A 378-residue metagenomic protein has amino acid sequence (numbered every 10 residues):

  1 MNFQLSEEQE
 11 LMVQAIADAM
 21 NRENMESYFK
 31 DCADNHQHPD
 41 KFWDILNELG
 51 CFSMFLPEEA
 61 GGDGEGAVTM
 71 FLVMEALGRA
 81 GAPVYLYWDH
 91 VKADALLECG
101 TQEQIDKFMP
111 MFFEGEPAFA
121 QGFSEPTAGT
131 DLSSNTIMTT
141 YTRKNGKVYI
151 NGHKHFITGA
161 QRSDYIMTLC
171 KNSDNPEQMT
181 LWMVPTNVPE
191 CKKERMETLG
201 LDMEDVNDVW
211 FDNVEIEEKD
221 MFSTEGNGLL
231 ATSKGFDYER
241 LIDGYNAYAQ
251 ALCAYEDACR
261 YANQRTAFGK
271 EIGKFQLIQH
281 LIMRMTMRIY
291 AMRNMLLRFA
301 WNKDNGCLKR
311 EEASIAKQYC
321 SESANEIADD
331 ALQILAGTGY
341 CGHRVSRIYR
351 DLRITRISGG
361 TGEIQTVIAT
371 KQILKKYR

Functional and structural regions predicted by a protein language model:
M1-V84, C99-Q104, M111-E116, R143-V148 (+2 more regions): Alpha-helical interface subdomain recognition
V84-E103, G129, S133: N-terminal glycine-rich flavin-associated loop
L86, T127-L132, F156-G159, N172-S173 (+1 more regions): Short Gly/Pro-enriched turn/cap motifs at secondary-structure boundaries
G115-E125: A short, Trp-centered hydrophobic/proline-enriched beta-strand micro-motif
A120, T136-T140, Y165-L169, L181-M183 (+2 more regions): Conserved hydrophobic/aromatic beta-strand scaffold that supports enzyme active sites
T136-T139, N187-E217: Flexible, small-/acidic-enriched active-site or ligand-binding loops
K147, N151-E194: A short core secondary-structure module
N207-K234: A short, charged helix-loop
